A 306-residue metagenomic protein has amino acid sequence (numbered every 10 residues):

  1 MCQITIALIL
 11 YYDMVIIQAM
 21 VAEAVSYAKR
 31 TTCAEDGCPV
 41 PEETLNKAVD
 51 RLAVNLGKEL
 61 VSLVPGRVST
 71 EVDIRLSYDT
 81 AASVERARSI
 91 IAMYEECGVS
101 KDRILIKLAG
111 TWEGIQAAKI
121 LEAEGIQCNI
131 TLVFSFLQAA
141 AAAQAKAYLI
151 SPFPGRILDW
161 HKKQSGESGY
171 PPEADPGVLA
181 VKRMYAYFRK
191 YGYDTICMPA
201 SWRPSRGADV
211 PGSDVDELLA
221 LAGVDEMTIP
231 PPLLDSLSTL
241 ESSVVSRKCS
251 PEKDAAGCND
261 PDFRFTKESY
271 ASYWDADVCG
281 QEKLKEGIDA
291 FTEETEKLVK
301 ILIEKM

Functional and structural regions predicted by a protein language model:
M1, T5, T70, I106 (+4 more regions): Conserved, mostly hydrophobic/aromatic
M1-T5, K47, G66-V72, I104-L108 (+4 more regions): Hydrophobic faces of well-ordered beta-strands that scaffold small-molecule active sites in alpha/beta enzyme cores
I6-W112: Active-site beta->alpha loop and helix N-cap motifs at the rims of alpha/beta catalytic domains
A48, Y78-R86, F134, G169-L179 (+1 more regions): Alpha-helix N-cap and loop-to-helix initiation/capping positions
D50-V61, V84-I91, I115-A118, A139 (+3 more regions): Generic structural signal for well-ordered alpha-helices, preferentially at hydrophobic/aromatic core positions
V99-L105, E113, A117-I130, F188-S201 (+1 more regions): Short beta-strand/loop segments at the ligand-binding rim of alpha/beta enzyme cores
F134-A256: Catalytic alpha/beta core domains of metabolic enzymes, predominantly
K248-M306: C-terminal extensions of enzymes
